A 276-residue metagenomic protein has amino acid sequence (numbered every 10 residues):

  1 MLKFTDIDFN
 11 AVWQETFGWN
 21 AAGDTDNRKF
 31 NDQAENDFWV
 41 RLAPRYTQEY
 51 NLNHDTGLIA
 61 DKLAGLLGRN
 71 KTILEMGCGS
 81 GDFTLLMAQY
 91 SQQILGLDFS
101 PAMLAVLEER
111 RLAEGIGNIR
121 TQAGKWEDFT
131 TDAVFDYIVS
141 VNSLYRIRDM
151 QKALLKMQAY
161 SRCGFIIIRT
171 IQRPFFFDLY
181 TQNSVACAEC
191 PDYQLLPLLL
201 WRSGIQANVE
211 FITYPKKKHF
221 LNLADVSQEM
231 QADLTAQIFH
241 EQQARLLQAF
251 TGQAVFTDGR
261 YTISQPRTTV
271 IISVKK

Functional and structural regions predicted by a protein language model:
M1-L67: Conserved class I S-adenosyl-L-methionine
L74, S80-E127: Class I SAM-dependent methyltransferase SAM/SAH-binding core
D128-A133: Short conserved loop adjoining the S-adenosyl-L-methionine
Y137-D149: A short SAM/SAH-binding and catalytic strip from SAM-dependent methyltransferases
R162-Q172: Conserved beta-strand signature within the Rossmann-like core of class I S-adenosyl-L-methionine
T170-F175, T213-P215: Short "lid" loop at the C-terminus of a central beta-strand within the Rossmann-like core of SAM-dependent
E189-G204, N208-E210: Short alpha-helix
N208-K276: Conserved Class I S-adenosyl-L-methionine
